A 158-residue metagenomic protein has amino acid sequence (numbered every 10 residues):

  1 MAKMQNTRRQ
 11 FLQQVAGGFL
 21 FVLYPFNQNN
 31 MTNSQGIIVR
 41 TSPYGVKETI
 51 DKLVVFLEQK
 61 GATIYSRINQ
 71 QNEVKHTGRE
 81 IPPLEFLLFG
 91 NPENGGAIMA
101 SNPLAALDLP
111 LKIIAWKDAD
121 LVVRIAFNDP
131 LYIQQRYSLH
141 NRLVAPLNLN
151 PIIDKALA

Functional and structural regions predicted by a protein language model:
A2-L20: N-terminal secretory signal peptides and thylakoid transit peptides that target proteins across membranes
V22-T32: Bacterial Sec-dependent signal peptides at the C-terminal "C-region" and cleavage site
N30-G61: Terminal, regulation- and interaction-focused segments at domain boundaries
I68-L111: Compact, glycine-rich, soluble single-domain proteins
K112-S138: Beta-strand/loop substructures that line and gate deep hydrophobic ligand-binding cavities in soluble
L131-A158: C-terminal partner/receptor-binding element of secreted or periplasmic proteins
